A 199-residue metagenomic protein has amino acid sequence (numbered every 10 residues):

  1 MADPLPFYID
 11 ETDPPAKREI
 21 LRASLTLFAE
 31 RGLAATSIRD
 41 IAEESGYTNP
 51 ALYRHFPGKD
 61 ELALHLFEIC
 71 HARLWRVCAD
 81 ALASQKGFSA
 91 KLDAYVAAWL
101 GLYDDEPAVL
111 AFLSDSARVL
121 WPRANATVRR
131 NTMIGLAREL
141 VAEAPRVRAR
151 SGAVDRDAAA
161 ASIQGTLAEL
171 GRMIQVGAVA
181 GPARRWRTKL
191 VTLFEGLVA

Functional and structural regions predicted by a protein language model:
L5-Y8, P15, E19, A23 (+2 more regions): Helix-turn-helix
E19, A90, A94, A98 (+3 more regions): Amphipathic alpha-helical interaction segments
E30-A34, Q85, E106, V147: Short coil/turn segments at alpha/beta junctions that flank glycine-rich nucleotide-binding fingerprints
A63-C70, L113: Alpha-helical DNA-contacting segments of helix-turn-helix folds
H65, A79-D105, A159-I163: Hydrophobic alpha-helical connector segments
A72-W75, P122-V147, D157-A161, R184 (+1 more regions): Amphipathic alpha-helical packing segments from all-alpha helical-bundle domains
L100-E139, A149, V176: Short secondary-structure transition hinges
G101-D105, V109, E139, E143 (+2 more regions): Amphipathic C-terminal alpha-helical segment
